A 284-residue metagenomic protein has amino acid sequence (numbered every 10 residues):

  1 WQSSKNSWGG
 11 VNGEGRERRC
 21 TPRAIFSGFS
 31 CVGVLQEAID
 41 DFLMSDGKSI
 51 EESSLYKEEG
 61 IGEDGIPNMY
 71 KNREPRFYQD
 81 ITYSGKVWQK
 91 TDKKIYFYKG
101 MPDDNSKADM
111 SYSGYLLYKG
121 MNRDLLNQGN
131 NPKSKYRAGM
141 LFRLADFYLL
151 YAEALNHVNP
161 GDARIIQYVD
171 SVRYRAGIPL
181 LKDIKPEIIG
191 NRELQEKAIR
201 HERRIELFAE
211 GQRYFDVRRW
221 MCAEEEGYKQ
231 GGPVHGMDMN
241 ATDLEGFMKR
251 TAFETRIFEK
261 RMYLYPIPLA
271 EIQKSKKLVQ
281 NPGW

Functional and structural regions predicted by a protein language model:
W1-S30, D40-W284: Acidic/polar-rich alpha-helix caps and helix-coil junctions
